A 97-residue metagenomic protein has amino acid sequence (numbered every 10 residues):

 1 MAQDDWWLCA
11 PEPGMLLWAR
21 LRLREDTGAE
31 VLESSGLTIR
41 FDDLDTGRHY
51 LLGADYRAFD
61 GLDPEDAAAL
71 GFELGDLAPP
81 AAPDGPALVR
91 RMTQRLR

Functional and structural regions predicted by a protein language model:
M1-A10, R97: Negatively charged, low-complexity tracts enriched in Asp/Glu with abundant Ser/Thr
Q3, P11-E12, L16, A67 (+1 more regions): N-terminal functional modules and adjacent low-complexity/disordered segments of proteins
A10-E12, A78-P79: Intrinsic-disorder/low-complexity coil detector
P11-G36, A54-F59, P64: Short aromatic-glycine-(Arg/Gly/Cys) micro-motifs in beta-strand/loop hairpins
G36-L37, T46: Residue-level signature for short turns and capping positions that connect secondary-structure elements
L44-R97: Mixed-charge, Lys/Arg-enriched low-complexity segments
